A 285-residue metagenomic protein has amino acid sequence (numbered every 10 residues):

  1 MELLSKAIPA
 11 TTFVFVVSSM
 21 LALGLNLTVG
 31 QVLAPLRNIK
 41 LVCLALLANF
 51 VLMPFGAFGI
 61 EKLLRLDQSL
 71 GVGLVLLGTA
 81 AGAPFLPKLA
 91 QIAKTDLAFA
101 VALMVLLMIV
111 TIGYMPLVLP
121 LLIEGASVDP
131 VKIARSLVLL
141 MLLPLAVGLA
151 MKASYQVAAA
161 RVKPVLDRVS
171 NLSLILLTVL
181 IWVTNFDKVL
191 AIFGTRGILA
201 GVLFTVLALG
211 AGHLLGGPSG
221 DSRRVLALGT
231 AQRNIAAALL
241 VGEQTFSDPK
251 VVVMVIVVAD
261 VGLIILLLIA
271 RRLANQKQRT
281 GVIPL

Functional and structural regions predicted by a protein language model:
M1-L285: Alpha-helical transmembrane segments of multi-pass small-molecule/ion transporters
